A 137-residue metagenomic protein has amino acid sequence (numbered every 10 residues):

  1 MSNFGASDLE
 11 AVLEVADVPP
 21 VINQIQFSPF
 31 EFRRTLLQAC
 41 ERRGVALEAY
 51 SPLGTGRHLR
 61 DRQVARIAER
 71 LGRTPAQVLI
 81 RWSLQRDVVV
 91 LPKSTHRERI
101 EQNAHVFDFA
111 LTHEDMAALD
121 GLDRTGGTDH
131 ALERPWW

Functional and structural regions predicted by a protein language model:
M1-W137: Beta/alpha (TIM)-barrel catalytic core signal, keyed to glycine-rich beta->alpha loops juxtaposed to Asp/Glu that bind
